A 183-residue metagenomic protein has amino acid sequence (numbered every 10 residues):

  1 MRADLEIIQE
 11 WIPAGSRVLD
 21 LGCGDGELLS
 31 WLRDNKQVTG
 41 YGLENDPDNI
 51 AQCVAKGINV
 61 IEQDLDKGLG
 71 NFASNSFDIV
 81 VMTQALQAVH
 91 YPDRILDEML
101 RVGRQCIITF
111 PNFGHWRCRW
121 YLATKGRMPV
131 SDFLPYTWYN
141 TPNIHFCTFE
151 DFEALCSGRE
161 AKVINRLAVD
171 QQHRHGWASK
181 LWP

Functional and structural regions predicted by a protein language model:
M1-G15: Conserved alpha-helix/loop element of class I SAM-dependent methyltransferases that forms part of the SAM/SAH-binding
G22-G24: Class I SAM-dependent methyltransferase "Motif I" SAM/SAH-binding loop
G26-S30: Glycine-rich SAM-binding Motif I of class I
W31-G68: Class I SAM-dependent methyltransferase SAM/SAH-binding core
G68-S74: Short conserved loop adjoining the S-adenosyl-L-methionine
I79-Y91: A short SAM/SAH-binding and catalytic strip from SAM-dependent methyltransferases
D93-E98, Q105-P183: S-adenosyl-L-methionine-dependent methyltransferase catalytic module, highlighting the catalytic core
